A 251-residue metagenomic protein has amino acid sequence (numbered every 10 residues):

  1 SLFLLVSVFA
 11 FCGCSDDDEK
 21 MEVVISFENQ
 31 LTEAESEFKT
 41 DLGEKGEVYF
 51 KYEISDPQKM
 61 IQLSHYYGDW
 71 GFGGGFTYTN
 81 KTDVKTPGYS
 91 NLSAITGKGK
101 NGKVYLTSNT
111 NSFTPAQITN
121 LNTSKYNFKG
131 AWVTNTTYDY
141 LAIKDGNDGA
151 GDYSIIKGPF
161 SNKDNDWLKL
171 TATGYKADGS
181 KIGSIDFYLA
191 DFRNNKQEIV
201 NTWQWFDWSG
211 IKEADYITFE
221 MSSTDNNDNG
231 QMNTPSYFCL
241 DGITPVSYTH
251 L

Functional and structural regions predicted by a protein language model:
S1-L4: Sec-dependent signal peptide recognition, specifically the positively charged N-region followed immediately by
S7-A34, S247-L251: Bacterial Sec-dependent N-terminal signal peptides
K20-T119, T123: N-terminal targeting leaders for non-cytosolic proteins
T123-G130: Extended extracellular/luminal ectodomain segments enriched in beta-structured repeat modules
W132-Y138: Solvent-exposed strand-to-loop "edge" motifs in beta-rich extracellular domains
D145-L170: Short coil-to-beta strand junction motifs in C2/discoidin
D164-L251: Terminal, low-complexity interaction segments
